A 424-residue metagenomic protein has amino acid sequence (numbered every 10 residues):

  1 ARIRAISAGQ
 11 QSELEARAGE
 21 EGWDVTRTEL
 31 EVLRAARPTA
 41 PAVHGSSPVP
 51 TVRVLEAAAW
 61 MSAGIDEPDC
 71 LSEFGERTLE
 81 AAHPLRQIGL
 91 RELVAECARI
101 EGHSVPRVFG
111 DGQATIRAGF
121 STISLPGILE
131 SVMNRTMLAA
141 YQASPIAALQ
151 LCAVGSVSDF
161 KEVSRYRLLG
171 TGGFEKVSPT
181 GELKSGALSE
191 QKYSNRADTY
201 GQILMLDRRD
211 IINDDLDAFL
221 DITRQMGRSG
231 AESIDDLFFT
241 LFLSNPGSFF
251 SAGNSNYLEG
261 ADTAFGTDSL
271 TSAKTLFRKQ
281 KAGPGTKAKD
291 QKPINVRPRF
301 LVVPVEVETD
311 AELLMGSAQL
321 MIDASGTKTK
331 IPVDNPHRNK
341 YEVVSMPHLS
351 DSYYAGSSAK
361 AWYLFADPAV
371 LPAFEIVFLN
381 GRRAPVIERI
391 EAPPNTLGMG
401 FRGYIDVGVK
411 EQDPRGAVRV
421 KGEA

Functional and structural regions predicted by a protein language model:
A1-I123, A417-A424: Intrinsically disordered, low-complexity terminal tails
D24, S121, K192-R196, D215-A218 (+1 more regions): Secondary-structure capping and boundary motifs in well-ordered enzyme cores
G110-Y200: Assembly/oligomerization interface modules of large self-assembling protein complexes
G119-Q142, I222, L313, A361 (+1 more regions): Short, Φ-rich (hydrophobic/aromatic) sequence segments
A197-G201, V296, T396: Short, solvent-exposed loop/turn segments at the edges of secondary structure
Q202, L206-D221, Q225-G285, R338-K340 (+1 more regions): Alpha-helical scaffold segments that mediate packing/assembly in large oligomeric complexes
G260-D268, S272-G283, R299-F300, E306-A424: Sequence/fold signature of self-assembling virion shell proteins
K289, P293-P298: Short gly/pro-enriched beta-turn/loop segments at secondary-structure junctions
